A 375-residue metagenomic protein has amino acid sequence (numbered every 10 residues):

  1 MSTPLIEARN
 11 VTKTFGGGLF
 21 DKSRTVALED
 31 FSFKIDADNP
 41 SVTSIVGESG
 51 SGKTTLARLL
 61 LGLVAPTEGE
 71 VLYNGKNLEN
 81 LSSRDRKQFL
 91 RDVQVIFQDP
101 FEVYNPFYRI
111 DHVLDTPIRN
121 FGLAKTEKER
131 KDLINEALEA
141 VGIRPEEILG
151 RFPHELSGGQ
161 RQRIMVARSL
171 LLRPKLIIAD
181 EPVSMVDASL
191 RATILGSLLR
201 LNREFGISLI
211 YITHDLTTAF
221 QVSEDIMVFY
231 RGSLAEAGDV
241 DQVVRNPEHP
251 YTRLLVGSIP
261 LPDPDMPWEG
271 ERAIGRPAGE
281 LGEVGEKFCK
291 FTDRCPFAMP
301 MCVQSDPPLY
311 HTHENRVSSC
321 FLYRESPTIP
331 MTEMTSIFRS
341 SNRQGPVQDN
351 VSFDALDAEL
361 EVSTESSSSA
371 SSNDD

Functional and structural regions predicted by a protein language model:
P4, D239-L356: Short catalytic/signature loops enriched in Gly
F20-K22, L78-Q94, H112, N120 (+2 more regions): ABC ATPase NBD coupling module
A37, G69-N77: Conserved ABC transporter NBD signature motif
L61: Helix-to-loop junction immediately C-terminal to a conserved catalytic motif
F152-L156, Q160: Conserved ABC ATPase signature
L171-K175: A short, proline-enriched helix->beta-strand linker immediately N-terminal to the Walker B motif in ABC-type P-loop
V186, L190-W268: P-loop NTP-binding/switch modules centered on Walker-like glycine-rich loops
